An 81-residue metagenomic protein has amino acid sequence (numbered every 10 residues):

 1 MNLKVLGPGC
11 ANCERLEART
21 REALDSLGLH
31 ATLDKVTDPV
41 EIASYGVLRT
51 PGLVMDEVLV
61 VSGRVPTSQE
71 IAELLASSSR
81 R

Functional and structural regions predicted by a protein language model:
M1-R19: Local sequence-structure signature of Cys/Sec-based thiol-disulfide redox active-site neighborhoods
K4-L6, V54, V60: Conserved beta-strand segments that form the floor/walls of ligand-binding pockets within enzyme and binding domains
A11, T37, L48, S62 (+1 more regions): Residues at secondary-structure transition points
T20, L24: Conserved hydrophobic residues forming the short capping helix/wall of the S-adenosyl-L-methionine
L29-P39: Thiol-based oxidoreductase modules, predominantly thioredoxin-like and allied folds used for disulfide exchange
G46-V54: Structural micro-motif
E57-R81: Non-catalytic, surface beta->alpha helical segment in thiol-disulfide oxidoreductase systems
